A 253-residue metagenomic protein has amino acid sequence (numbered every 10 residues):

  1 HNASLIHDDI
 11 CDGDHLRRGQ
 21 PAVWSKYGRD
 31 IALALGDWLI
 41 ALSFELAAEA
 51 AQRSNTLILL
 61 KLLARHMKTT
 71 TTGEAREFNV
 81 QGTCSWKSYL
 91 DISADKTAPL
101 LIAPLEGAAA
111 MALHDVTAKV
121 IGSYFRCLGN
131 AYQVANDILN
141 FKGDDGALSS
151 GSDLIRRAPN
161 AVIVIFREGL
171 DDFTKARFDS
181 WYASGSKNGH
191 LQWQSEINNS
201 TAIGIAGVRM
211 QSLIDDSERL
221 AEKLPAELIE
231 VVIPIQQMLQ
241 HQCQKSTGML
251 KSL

Functional and structural regions predicted by a protein language model:
H1-T174: Mg2+-dependent prenyl diphosphate-binding active-site environment of isoprenoid biosynthetic enzymes
R53, A221-V231: Surface-exposed helix-capping loop/turn segments at secondary-structure junctions
K61, K119-G122, D179, V208 (+1 more regions): Short, charged, amphipathic alpha-helical segments
Y124, A131, L213, S217-L220 (+1 more regions): Amphipathic alpha-helices that form helix-helix packing interfaces
L139-A147, K175-D179, Q192, L250-L253: A glycine-biased, small/acidic residue-tolerant capping/turn segment at secondary-structure junctions
F166-G169, R219-K223: Short amphipathic alpha-helical boundary/capping segments
R177-A221: Mobile late-domain/C-terminal helix-loop "cap" segments that border catalytic sites or the cytosolic face
E227-L253: Short, amphipathic C-terminal "tail helix"
